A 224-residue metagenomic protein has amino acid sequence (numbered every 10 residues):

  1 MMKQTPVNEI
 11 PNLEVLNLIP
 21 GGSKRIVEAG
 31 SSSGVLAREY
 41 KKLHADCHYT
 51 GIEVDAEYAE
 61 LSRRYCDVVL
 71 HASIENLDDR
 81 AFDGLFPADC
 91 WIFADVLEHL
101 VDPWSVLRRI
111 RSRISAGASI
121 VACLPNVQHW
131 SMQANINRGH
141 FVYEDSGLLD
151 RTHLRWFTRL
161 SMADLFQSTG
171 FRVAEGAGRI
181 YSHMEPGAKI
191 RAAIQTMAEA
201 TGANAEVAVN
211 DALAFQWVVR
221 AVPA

Functional and structural regions predicted by a protein language model:
M1-C90, W104-L107, R138, A177-V219 (+1 more regions): Conserved N-terminal segment of class I S-adenosyl-L-methionine
E75, L97, Q128: Adenine-nucleotide cofactor-binding loop residues
D89-V101: A short SAM/SAH-binding and catalytic strip from SAM-dependent methyltransferases
V101-S105, M132: Short N-terminal helix/helix-N-cap motif within the alpha/beta-hydrolase-1
W104-S119: A short glycine-rich, Lys/Arg-flanked "PGG" loop and its adjoining helix->strand segment in the class I
A122-Y143: Conserved class I S-adenosyl-L-methionine
E144-S161: Acceptor-substrate binding/catalytic loop of class I
M162-A177: A SAM-dependent methyltransferase catalytic signature shared across enzymes that methylate proteins
